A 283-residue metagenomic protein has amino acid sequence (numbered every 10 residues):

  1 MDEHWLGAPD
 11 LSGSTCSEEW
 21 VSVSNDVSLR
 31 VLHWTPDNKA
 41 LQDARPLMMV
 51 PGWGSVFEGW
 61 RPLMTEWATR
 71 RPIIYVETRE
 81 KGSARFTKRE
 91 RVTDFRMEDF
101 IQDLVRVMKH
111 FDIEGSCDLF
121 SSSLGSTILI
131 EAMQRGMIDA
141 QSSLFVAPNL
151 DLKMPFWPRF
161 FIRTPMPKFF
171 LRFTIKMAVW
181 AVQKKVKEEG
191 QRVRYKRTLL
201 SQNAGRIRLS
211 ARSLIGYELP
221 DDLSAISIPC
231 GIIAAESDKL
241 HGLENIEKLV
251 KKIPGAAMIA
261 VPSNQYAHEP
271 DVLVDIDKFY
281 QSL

Functional and structural regions predicted by a protein language model:
M1-L47, R70-R71, K278-L283: Alpha/beta-hydrolase fold catalytic core
V27-F86: Conserved HGGG/HGGXW glycine-rich cap/lid loop of the alpha/beta-hydrolase fold
Y75-F120: Active-site loop/oxyanion-hole signature of alpha/beta-hydrolase fold enzymes
I130, Q134, I138-F169: Flexible "cap/lid" loop of the alpha/beta hydrolase fold
M154, L171-S224: Conserved alpha/beta-hydrolase catalytic His-Asp/Glu region
I226, I232-A234: Short beta-strand/loop motif that positions the catalytic acidic residue of the alpha/beta-hydrolase fold
K239-N245: Conserved alpha/beta-hydrolase "acid-adjacent" motif
G255-L283: Catalytic active-site module of serine/aspartate enzymes centered on a nucleophile-bearing elbow/loop
